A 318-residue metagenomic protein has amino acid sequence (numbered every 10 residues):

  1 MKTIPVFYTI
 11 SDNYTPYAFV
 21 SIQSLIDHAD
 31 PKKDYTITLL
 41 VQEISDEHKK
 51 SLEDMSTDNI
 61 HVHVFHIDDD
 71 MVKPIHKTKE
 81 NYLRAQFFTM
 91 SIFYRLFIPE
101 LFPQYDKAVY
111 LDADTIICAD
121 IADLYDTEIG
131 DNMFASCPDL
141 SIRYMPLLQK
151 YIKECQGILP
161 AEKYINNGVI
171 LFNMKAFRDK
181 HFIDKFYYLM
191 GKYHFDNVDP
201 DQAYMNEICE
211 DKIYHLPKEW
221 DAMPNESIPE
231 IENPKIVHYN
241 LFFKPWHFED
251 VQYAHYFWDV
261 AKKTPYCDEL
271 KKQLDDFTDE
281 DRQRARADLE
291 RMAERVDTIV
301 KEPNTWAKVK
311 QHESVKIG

Functional and structural regions predicted by a protein language model:
M1-I4, I10, Y17-V20, F172-G318: A glycosyltransferase accessory/donor-loop signature
S24-K33: Short, acidic, metal-binding catalytic loop of nucleotide-sugar glycosyltransferases
T36-E43, S136-P138: Short internal beta-strands
E43-K50, Y144: Short, charged/polar "capping" segments at the starts of alpha-helices and the immediately preceding loops
D54-E100: Active-site-proximal specificity loops/subdomain of glycosyltransferases
D70, S91-M145, Y164, L171-F172 (+1 more regions): GT-A fold catalytic core of metal-dependent nucleotide-sugar glycosyltransferases, centered on the diacidic
P74-Q86, Q149-I152, E230-K235: Short, surface-exposed amphipathic charged segments that create phosphate/polyanion-binding patches used for binding
I158-V169, N197: A recurrent flexible, glycine/aromatic-enriched loop bordering the glycosyltransferase active site that acts as
